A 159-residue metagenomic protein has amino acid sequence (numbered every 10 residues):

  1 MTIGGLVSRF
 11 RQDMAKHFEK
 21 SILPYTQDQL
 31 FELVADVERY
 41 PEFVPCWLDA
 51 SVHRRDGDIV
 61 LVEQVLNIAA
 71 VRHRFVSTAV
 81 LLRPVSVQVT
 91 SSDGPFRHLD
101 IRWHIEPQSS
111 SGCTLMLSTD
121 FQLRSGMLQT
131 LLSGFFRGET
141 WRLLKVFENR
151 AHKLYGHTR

Functional and structural regions predicted by a protein language model:
T2-D58, H157: Hydrophobic ligand-binding cavity/cleft-lining segments
M14-K20, W47, I59-L61, R74-V76 (+3 more regions): Intrinsic-disorder/low-complexity, polar/charged segments enriched in Ser/Thr/Lys/Arg/Asp/Glu/Gln
E19-S21, A50-S51, L66, F75-V80 (+2 more regions): Hydrophobic/aromatic beta-strand elements that line small-molecule binding cavities or substrate pockets in beta-rich
T26, D36-R39, V71, L128 (+3 more regions): Amphipathic alpha-helical protein-protein interaction surfaces
E38, F136, T140, L144 (+2 more regions): Short amphipathic alpha-helical signal-transduction/dimerization elements
S51-D93, V146-R150, T158: Glycine-rich portal/gate segments that line the openings of hydrophobic small-molecule binding cavities
S91-W141: Beta-strand/loop substructures that line and gate deep hydrophobic ligand-binding cavities in soluble
